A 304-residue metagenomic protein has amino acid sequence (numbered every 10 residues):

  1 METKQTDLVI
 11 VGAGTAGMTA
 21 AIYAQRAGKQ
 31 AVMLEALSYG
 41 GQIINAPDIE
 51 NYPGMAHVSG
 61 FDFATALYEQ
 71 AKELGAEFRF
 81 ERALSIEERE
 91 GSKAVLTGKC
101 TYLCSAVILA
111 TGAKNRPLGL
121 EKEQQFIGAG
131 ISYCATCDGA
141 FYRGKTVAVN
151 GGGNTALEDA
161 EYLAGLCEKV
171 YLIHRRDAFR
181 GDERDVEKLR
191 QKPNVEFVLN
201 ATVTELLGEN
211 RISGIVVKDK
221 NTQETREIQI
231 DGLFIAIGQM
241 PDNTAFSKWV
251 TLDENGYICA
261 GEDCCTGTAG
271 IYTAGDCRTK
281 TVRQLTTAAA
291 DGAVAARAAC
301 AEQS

Functional and structural regions predicted by a protein language model:
E2-Q5, A140-T146: Short helix-loop-beta connector
K4, A71-L96, T101-Y102, A164-G261 (+1 more regions): A Rossmann-like FAD-binding core segment of flavoenzymes
T6-L74, L157-D182, D253: Beta1-alpha1 glycine-rich phosphate/pyrophosphate-binding loop at the start of Rossmann-like nucleotide-binding domains
A13, T111-G112, I237-G238: Glycine-rich, N-terminal phosphate-binding loop of Rossmann-like dinucleotide-binding domains
G14-T15, S38, A113-N115, G153-T155 (+1 more regions): Residue-level detector of alpha-helix initiation sites
F78-R143, G152: Glycine/small-residue-rich loop that forms an oxyanion/phosphate-binding "nest" at active or ligand-binding sites
G119, Q125-F141, I237-T286, D291-V294 (+1 more regions): FAD-site-proximal beta/loop scaffold in flavoenzymes
